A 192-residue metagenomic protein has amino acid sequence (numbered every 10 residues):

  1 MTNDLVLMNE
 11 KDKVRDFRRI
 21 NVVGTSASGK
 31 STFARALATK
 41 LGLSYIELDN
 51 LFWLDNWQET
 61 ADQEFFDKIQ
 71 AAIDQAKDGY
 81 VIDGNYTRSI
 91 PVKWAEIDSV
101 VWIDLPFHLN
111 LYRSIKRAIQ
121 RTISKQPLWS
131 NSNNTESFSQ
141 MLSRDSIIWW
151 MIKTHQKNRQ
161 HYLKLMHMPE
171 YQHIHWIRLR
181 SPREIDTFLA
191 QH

Functional and structural regions predicted by a protein language model:
T2-F17, K40, W149-H192: NTP-dependent small-molecule kinase module
F17, L105-N158: A glycine- and Lys/Arg-enriched "phosphate-lid" helix/loop adjacent to the NTP-binding pocket of small-molecule kinases
V22: Hydrophobic anchor at the beta1->P-loop junction of P-loop NTPases
S26: The conserved Walker
K30: Conserved lysine of the Walker
F33: Hydrophobic positions on the alpha1 helix immediately C-terminal to the Walker A/P-loop
A36: Active-site signature of alpha/beta-hydrolase-fold catalytic machinery across serine- and Asp/Cys-nucleophile hydrolases
S44-V100, L105: Conserved nucleotide-sensing/catalytic segment adjacent to the nucleotide-binding pocket in NTP-handling enzymes
